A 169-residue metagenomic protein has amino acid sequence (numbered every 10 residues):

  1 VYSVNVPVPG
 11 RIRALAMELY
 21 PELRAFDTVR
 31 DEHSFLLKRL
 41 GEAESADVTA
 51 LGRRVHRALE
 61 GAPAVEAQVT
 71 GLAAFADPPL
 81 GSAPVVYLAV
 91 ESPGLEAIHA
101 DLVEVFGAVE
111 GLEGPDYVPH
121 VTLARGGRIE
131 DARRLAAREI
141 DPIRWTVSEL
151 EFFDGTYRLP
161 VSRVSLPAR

Functional and structural regions predicted by a protein language model:
V1-Q68, S92-T146, P160-R169: Basic, often amphipathic N-terminal segments
V69, F75: Histidine-centered catalytic/metal-coordination loop motif
A76-G81, R128: Acidic pyrophosphate-coordinating catalytic loop
A83-S92: Short histidine-centered catalytic/ligand-binding loop motif
